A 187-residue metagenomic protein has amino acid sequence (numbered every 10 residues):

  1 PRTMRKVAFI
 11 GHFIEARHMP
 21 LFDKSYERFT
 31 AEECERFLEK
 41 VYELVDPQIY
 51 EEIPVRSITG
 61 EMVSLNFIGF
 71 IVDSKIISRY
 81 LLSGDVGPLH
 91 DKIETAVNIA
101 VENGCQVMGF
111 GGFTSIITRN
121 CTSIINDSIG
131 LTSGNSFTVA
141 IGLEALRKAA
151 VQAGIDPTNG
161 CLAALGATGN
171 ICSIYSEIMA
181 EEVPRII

Functional and structural regions predicted by a protein language model:
P1-I125: N-terminal ligand-binding/catalytic initiation module
P88-K92, A96, T138, I171 (+1 more regions): General structural feature for long, well-ordered alpha-helical segments within catalytic domains of soluble enzymes
E94-N98, L143, R147-V151: Generic structural signal for well-ordered alpha-helical scaffold segments
G109, T132-S133, I187: Short catalytic-loop micro-motif centered on adjacent basic/acidic residues
F110-T118, N135-A140, G166-S173: Gly/Ser/Thr-rich loops at beta-strand to alpha-helix junctions that form or flank small-molecule/cofactor-binding
N126-S128, E182: Short, structured coil segments at secondary-structure junctions
G130-K148: A glycine-rich, Thr/Ser-enriched phosphate-binding loop motif common to dinucleotide/cofactor-binding enzymes
K148-I187: Glycine-rich phosphate/diphosphate-binding loop of Rossmann-like nucleotide-binding domains
